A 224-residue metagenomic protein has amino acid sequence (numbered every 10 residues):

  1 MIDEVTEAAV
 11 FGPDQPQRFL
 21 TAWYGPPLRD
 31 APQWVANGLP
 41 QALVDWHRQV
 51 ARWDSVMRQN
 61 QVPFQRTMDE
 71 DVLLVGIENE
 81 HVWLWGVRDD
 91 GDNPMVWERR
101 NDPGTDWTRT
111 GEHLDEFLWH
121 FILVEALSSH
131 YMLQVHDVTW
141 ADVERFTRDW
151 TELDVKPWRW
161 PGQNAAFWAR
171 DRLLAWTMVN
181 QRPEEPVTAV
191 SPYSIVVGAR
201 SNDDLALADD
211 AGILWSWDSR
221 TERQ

Functional and structural regions predicted by a protein language model:
M1-T108, I122-A166, D171, S191-Y193 (+2 more regions): A surface-exposed partner-binding patch
D89-N93, L114, R182: A short, sequence-level motif marking secondary-structure junctions
T110-F121: Flexible glycine-rich active-site/ligand-binding loops centered on an Asp-His dyad
L173, Q181-E184: Polybasic (Lys/Arg-rich)
W176, T188-R200: Short cationic amphipathic helices and targeting signals
A208-G212: Short amphipathic alpha-helices in soluble, non-transmembrane regions that often serve as interface/regulatory elements
